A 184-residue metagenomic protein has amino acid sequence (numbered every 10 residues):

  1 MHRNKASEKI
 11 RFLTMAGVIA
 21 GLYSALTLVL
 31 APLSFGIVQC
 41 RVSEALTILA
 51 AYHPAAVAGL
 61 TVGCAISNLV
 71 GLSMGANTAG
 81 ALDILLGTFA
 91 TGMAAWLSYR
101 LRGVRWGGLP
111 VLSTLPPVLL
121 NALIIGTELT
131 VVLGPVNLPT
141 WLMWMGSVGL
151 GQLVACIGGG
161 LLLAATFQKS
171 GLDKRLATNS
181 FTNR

Functional and structural regions predicted by a protein language model:
M1-K5, K9, T61, G107 (+1 more regions): Juxtamembrane loop-helix boundary motifs flanking transmembrane segments in multi-pass membrane proteins
H2-A55, V62: Hydrophobic transmembrane alpha-helices
P32-I37, A45, A65-T88, G92-R184: Membrane-embedded alpha-helical hairpins and interfacial helices in multi-pass inner-membrane proteins
A55-A58, V111: Residues that define the loop-to-transmembrane-helix transition and helix capping in multi-pass membrane transporters
